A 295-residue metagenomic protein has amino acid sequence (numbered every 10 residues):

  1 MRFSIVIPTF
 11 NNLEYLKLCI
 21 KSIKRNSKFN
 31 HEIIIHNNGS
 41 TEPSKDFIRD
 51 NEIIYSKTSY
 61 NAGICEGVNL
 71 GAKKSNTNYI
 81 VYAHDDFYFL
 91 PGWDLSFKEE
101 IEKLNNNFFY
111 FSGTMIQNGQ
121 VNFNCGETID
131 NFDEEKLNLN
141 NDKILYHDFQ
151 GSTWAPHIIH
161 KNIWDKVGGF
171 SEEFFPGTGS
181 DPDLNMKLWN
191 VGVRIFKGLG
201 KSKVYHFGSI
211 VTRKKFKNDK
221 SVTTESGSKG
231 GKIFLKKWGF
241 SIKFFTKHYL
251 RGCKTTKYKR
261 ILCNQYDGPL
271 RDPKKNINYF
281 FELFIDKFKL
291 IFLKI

Functional and structural regions predicted by a protein language model:
F3-Y15, C19, N26-S27, H36: A conserved hydrophobic helix/loop-capping motif in glycosyltransferases and polysaccharide synthases
S22, F29, I35-K45: A conserved acidic beta->alpha catalytic loop
T58-S75: Glycine-rich, basic loop-to-helix element that forms the pyrophosphate-binding segment of sugar-nucleotide handling
C65, L137-N162: A recurrent flexible, glycine/aromatic-enriched loop bordering the glycosyltransferase active site that acts as
I80: Short aromatic/hydrophobic "clamp" motif used to bind/position activated sugar donors
Y88-I129: Conserved donor NDP-sugar-binding/catalytic core segment of glycosyltransferases
F97, Q150-I159, I163-G168, F174-K203: A short, conserved alpha-helix in the catalytic core of glycosyltransferases
I116, F175, K197-S221, I233: Active-site donor/metal-binding and catalytic loop motifs of nucleotide-sugar-dependent glycosylation enzymes
